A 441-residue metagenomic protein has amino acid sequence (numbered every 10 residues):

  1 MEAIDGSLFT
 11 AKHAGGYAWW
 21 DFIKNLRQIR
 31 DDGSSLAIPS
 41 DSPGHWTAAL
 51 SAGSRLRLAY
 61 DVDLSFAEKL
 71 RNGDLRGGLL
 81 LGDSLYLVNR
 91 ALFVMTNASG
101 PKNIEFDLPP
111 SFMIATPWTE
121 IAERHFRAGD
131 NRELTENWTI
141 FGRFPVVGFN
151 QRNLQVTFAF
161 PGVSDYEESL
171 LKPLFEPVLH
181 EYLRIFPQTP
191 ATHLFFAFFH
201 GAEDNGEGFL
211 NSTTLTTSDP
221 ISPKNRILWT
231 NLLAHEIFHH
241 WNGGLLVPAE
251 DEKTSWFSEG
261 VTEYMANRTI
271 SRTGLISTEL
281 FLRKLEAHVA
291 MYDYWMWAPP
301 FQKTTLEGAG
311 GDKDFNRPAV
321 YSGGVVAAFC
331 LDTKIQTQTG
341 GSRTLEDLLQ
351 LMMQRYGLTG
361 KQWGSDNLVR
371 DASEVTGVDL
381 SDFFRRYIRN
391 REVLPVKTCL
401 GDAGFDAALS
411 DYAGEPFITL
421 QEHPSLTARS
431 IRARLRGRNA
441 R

Functional and structural regions predicted by a protein language model:
M1, G357-R441: Beta/coil-rich, acidic/histidine-enriched accessory regions frequently appended to metallopeptidases
A3-G15: Ligand-binding face of N-terminal immunoglobulin V-set domains in extracellular IgSF glycoproteins
A14, A59-F141: Extended, low-hydrophobicity, Ser/Thr/Pro/Gly-biased non-transmembrane segments
Y17-R76: A surface-exposed beta-strand-loop module
W19-I29, D63, R90-A91, S99-T116 (+4 more regions): Zn2+-dependent metallopeptidase catalytic core
P145-T254: Juxtacatalytic substrate-recognition/specificity segment
E250-V325, Q338, Q354-T359: Acidic/His/Gly-enriched intrinsically disordered linker/tail segments that often contain short helix/coil "MoRF-like"
A298-R370, V378-S381, Y387-L394: Pan-zinc metallopeptidase signature
